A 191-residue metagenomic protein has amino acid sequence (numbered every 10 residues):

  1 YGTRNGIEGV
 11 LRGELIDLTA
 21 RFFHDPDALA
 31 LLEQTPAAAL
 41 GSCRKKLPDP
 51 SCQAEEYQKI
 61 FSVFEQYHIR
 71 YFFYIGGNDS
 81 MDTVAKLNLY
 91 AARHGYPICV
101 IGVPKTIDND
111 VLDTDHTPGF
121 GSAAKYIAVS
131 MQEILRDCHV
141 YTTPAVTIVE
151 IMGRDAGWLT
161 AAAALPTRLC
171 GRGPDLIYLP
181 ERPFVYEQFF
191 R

Functional and structural regions predicted by a protein language model:
Y1-R21: Carboxylate/His-rich catalytic cores and anion/metal-binding grooves
G2, A37-L40, V100-G102, I148 (+1 more regions): Conserved beta-strand scaffold positions in the cores of enzyme catalytic domains, especially in NTP/NDP-utilizing
G2-E8, R44-K45, G77-N78, K86 (+2 more regions): Short, ordered loop/turn segments at secondary-structure junctions
E14-R70, D79, P118-G121, K125 (+1 more regions): Glycine-rich oxoanion-binding loops at beta->alpha junctions
A38, Y90, I98-N109, G121: Extracytoplasmic ligand/sensor domains, especially the bilobed periplasmic-binding protein
Y74-G76, D82-P97, T117-R191: Accessory alpha-helical/coil subdomains and C-terminal extensions that flank or cap enzyme catalytic cores
V103-H116, T143: Acidic/polar active-site rim loop that often engages polyanionic ligands
